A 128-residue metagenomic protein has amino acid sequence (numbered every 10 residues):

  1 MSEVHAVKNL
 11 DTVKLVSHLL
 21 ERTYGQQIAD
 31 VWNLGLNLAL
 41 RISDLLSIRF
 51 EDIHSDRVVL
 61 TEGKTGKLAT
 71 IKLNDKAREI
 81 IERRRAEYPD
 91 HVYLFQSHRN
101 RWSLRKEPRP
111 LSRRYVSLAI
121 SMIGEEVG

Functional and structural regions predicted by a protein language model:
M1-L15, R99-E107: Flexible interdomain linker/hinge and immediately adjacent N-terminus of the catalytic tyrosine-recombinase domain
V7-L38, I42, G128: Basic, Lys/Arg- and aromatic-enriched nucleic-acid-binding interface segment
T12, L38, S47-E79: Conserved tyrosine-mediated DNA breakage-rejoining catalytic core shared by Y-recombinases
L19, G63-S103: Basic, alpha-helical nucleic-acid-contacting "clamp/cap" segments
Q27-L34, L73, V116-I120: Non-catalytic DNA-binding core/recognition domains of DNA-processing enzymes
A39-S43, E87, A119, I123 (+1 more regions): N-terminal DNA-binding recognition helix of tyrosine site-specific recombinases/integrases
W102-G128: Internal catalytic-core helix/loop-beta-alpha segment that presents or stabilizes conserved functional determinants
